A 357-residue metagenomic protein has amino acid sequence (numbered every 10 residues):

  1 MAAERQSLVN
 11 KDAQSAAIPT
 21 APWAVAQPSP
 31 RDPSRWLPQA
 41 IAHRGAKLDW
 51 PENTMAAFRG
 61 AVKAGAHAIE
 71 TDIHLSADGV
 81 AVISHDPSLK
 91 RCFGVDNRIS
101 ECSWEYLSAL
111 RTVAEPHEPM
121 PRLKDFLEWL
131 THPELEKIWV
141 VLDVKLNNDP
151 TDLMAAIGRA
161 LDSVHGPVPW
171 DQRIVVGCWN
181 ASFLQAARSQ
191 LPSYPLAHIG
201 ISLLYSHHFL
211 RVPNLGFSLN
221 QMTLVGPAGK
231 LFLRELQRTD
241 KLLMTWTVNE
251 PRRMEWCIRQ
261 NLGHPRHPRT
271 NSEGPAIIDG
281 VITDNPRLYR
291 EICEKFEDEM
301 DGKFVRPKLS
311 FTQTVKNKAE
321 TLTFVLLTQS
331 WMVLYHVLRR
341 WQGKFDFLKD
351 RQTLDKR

Functional and structural regions predicted by a protein language model:
A2-A26, A197-R357: C-terminal active-site rim and adjoining tail of enzyme catalytic domains
A17-D32, L37, H85-G200, L219-N220 (+2 more regions): Metal-dependent phosphodiesterase/phospholipase catalytic core, i.e., the His/Asp/Glu-rich active-site region
A26-D49, G229: N-terminal small/glycine-rich loop or linker at the start of catalytic domains across soluble metabolic enzymes
H43, A61, D72, L107 (+7 more regions): Conserved, mostly hydrophobic/aromatic
G45, H74, D78, D86-P87 (+6 more regions): Active-site beta-loop-alpha junctions enriched in small/polar residues
M55, R59, K63, M120-T131 (+10 more regions): Amphipathic, non-transmembrane alpha-helical secondary structure
A57-L75, F126, R211-F217: Catalytic domains of carbohydrate-active enzymes, especially glycoside hydrolases
